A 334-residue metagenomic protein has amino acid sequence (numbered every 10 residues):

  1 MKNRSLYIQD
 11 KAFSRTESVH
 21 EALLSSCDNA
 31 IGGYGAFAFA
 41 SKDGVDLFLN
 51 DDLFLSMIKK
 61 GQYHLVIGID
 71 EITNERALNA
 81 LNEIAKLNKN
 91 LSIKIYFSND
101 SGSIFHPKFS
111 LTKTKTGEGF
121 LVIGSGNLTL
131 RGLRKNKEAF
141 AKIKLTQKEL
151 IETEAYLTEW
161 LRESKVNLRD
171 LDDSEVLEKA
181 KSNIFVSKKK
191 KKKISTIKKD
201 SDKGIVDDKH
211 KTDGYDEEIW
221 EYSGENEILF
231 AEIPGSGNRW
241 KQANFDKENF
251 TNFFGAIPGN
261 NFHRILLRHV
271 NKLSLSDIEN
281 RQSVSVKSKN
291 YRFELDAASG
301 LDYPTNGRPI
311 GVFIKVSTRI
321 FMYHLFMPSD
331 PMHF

Functional and structural regions predicted by a protein language model:
M1-F334: PLD/PLD-like phosphodiesterase catalytic module centered on the HKD motif
